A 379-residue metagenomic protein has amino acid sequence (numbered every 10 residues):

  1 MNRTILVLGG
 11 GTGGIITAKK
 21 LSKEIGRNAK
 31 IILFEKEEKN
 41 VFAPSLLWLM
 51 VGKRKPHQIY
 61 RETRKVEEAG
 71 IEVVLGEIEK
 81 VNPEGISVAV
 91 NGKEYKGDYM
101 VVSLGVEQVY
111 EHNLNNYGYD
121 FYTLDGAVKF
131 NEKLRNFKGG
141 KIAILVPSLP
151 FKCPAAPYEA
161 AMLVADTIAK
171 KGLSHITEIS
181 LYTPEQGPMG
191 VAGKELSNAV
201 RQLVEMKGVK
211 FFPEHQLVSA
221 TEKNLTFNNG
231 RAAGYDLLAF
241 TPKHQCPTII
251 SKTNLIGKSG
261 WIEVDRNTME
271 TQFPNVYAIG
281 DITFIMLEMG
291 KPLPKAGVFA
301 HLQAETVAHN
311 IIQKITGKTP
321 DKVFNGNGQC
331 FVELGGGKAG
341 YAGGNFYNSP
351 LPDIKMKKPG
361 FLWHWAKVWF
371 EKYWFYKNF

Functional and structural regions predicted by a protein language model:
M1-E72, S148-V191: Beta1-alpha1 glycine-rich phosphate/pyrophosphate-binding loop at the start of Rossmann-like nucleotide-binding domains
M1-T4, A69-E159, D166-G172, A239: FAD-binding core/adjacent interface of flavoenzyme oxidoreductases
K30, A69-V88, Y95, A169-E263: A Rossmann-like FAD-binding core segment of flavoenzymes
Y110-E111, K152, M189, P247-I249 (+1 more regions): Glycine/Thr-rich phosphate-binding loops of Rossmann-like dinucleotide-binding domains
N115-K138, A233-L237, T241-L302: FAD-site-proximal beta/loop scaffold in flavoenzymes
D166-A169, V298-N325: Internal hydrophobic alpha-helix adjacent to the cofactor/substrate pocket in enzyme cavities
K322-A342: Flavin (FAD/FMN) cofactor-binding core of flavoprotein oxidoreductases
G340-F379: C-terminal auxiliary extensions adjacent to catalytic cores
